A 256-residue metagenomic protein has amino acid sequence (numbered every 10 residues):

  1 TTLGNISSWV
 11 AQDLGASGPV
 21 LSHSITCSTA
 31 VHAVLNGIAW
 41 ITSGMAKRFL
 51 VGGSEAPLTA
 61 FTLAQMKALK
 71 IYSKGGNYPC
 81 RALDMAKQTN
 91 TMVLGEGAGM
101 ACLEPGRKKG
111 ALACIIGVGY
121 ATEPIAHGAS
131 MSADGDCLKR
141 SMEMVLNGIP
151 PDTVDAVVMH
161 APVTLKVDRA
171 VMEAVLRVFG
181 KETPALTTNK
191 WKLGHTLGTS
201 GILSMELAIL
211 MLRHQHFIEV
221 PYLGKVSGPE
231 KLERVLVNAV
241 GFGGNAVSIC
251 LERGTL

Functional and structural regions predicted by a protein language model:
T1-N36, A68-V93, K166-L203: Conserved catalytic cysteine-centered active-site region of acyl-thioester-dependent Claisen-condensing enzymes
L3-S7, L14, V20-E55, V93-K109 (+2 more regions): Active-site-proximal alpha-helical scaffold in enzymes
V10, A30, G37, M66 (+6 more regions): Conserved small-residue
D13-L14, G52-E55, E96-G97, P105-G106 (+5 more regions): Fold-independent oxyanion-binding glycine-rich loops and adjacent beta-strand/coil segments at enzyme active sites
A46-F49, V154, L232: Short, high-confidence coil segments that cap the C-terminus of an alpha-helix and link into the following beta-strand
A56-A82, A121-R140, P162-A174, T199-L207 (+1 more regions): Active-site-adjacent elements of ketosynthase-type condensing enzymes
N77-P151, D155-A156, L256: Condensing-enzyme catalytic core mediating Claisen C-C bond formation in acyl metabolism
H127, L138-K192: A beta-strand-loop signature enriched in Asp, Gly, Thr, and Trp that corresponds to the sialidase/neuraminidase Asp-box
